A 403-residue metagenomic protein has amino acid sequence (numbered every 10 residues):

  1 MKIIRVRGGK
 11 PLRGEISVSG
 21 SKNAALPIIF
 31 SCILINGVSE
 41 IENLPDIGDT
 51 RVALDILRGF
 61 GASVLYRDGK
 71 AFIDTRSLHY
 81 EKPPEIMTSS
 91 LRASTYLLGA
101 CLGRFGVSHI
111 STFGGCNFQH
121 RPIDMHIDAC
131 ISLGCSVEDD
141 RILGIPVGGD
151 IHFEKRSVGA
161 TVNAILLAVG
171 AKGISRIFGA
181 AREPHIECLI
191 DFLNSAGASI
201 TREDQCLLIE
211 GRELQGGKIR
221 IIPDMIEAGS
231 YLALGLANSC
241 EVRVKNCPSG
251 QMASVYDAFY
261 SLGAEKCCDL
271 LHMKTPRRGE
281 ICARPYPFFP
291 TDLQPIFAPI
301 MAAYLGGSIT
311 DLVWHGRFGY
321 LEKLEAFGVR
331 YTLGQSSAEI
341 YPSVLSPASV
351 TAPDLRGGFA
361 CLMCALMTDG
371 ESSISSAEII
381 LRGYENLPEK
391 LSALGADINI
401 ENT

Functional and structural regions predicted by a protein language model:
M1-T403: Short, structured segments at the rim of ligand-binding sites
